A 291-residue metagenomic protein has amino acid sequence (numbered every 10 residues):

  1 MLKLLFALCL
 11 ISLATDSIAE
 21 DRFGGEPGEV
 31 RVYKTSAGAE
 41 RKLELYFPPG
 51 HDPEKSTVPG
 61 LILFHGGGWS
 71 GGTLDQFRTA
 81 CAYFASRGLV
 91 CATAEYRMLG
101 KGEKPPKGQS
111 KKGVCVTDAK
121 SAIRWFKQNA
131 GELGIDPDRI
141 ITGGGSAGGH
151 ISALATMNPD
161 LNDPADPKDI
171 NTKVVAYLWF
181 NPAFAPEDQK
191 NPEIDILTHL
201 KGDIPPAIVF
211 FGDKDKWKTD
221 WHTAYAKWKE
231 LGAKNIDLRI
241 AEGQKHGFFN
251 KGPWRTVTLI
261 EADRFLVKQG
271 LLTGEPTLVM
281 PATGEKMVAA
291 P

Functional and structural regions predicted by a protein language model:
L4-L13: Sec-dependent N-terminal signal peptides
E20-S56: N-terminal cap/lid segment of alpha/beta-hydrolase-fold proteins
G28-K34, A39-K42, G60-I135, T156: Serine-hydrolase catalytic machinery in alpha/beta-hydrolase-like enzymes
E44-Y46, H222, L231-P291: C-terminal catalytic histidine-bearing segment of alpha/beta-hydrolase fold enzymes
S121-H199: Primarily recognizes the serine-hydrolase "nucleophile elbow" in alpha/beta-hydrolase and SGNH/GDSL folds
D203, I208-F211: Short beta-strand/loop motif that positions the catalytic acidic residue of the alpha/beta-hydrolase fold
K216-H222: Conserved alpha/beta-hydrolase "acid-adjacent" motif
